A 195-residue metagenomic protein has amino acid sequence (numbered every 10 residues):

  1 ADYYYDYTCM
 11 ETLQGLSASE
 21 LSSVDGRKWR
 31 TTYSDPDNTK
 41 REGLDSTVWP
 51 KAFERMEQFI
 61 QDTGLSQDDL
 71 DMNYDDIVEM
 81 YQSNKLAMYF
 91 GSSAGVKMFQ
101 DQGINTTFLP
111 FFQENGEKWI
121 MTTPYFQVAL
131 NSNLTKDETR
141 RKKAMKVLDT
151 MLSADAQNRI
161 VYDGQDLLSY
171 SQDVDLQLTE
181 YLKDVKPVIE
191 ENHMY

Functional and structural regions predicted by a protein language model:
A1-R41: Extracytoplasmic/periplasmic solute-binding protein
M10-L13, E79-N84: Hydrophobic residues within well-ordered alpha-helices
R27-L70: Glycine-centered hinge/linker elements that transmit conformational signals in sensory and ligand-binding systems
Q67-Q82: Short helix-initiation/N-cap motifs at beta->coil->alpha
Y74, F90-V96, P124-F126: Beta->alpha turn/N-cap motifs
A87-S92, T107: Paired acidic/hydrophobic, glycine-rich loop segments that form the ligand-binding mouth/hinge of periplasmic-binding
Q100-L168: Extracytoplasmic/periplasmic substrate-recognition and gating elements
L109, V161-Y195: Long, aromatic- and glycine/proline-rich binding clefts that accommodate carbohydrate-like moieties
